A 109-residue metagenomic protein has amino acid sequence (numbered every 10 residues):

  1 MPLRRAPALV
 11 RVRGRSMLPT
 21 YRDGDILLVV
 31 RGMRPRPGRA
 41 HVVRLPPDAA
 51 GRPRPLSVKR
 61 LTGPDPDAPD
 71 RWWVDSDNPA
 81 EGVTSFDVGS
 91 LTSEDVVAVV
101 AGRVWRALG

Functional and structural regions predicted by a protein language model:
M1-G109: Extended hydrophobic leader/signal-anchor segments used for secretion and membrane insertion
